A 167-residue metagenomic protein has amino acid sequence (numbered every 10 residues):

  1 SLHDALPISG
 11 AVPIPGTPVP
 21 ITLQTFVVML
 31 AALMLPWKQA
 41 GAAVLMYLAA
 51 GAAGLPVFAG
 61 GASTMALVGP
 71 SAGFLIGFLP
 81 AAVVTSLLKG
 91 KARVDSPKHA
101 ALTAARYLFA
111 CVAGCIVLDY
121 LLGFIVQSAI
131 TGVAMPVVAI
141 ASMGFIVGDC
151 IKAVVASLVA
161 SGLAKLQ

Functional and structural regions predicted by a protein language model:
S1, A5-A43: Hydrophobic transmembrane alpha-helices
A5, T64-D119: Short helix-perturbing small/polar motifs within transmembrane alpha-helices
P7-P20, L48-A81: Interfacial aromatic-anchored transmembrane helix boundaries in multi-pass membrane proteins
S9, M34, G60-G61, L88 (+2 more regions): Helix-loop junctions at the membrane-solvent interface of multi-pass transporters, primarily the C-terminal
T17, G61, P97-Q167: Membrane-embedded alpha-helical hairpins and interfacial helices in multi-pass inner-membrane proteins
I21-V28, A40, P70, F74 (+3 more regions): Residue-level signature of transmembrane alpha-helical entry/exit and packing/kink sites in multi-pass membrane
V28, A32, A43-G51, G73 (+10 more regions): Alpha-helical transmembrane segments in multi-pass membrane proteins
M34-L35, V84-R93, G162-Q167: Structural signal for the C-terminal ends of transmembrane alpha-helices and the immediately following loop
